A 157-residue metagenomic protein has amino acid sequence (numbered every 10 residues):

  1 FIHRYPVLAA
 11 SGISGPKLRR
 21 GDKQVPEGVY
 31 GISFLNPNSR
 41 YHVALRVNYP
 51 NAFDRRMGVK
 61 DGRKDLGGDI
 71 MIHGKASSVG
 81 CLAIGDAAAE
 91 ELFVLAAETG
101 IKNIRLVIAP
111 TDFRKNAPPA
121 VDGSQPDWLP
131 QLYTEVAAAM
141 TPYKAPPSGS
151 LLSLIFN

Functional and structural regions predicted by a protein language model:
F1-V29: Glycine-rich catalytic cores of cysteine/serine-nucleophile enzymes that process amide/ester linkages in cell-envelope
G21-N157: Exported/periplasmic cell-wall-interacting domains
